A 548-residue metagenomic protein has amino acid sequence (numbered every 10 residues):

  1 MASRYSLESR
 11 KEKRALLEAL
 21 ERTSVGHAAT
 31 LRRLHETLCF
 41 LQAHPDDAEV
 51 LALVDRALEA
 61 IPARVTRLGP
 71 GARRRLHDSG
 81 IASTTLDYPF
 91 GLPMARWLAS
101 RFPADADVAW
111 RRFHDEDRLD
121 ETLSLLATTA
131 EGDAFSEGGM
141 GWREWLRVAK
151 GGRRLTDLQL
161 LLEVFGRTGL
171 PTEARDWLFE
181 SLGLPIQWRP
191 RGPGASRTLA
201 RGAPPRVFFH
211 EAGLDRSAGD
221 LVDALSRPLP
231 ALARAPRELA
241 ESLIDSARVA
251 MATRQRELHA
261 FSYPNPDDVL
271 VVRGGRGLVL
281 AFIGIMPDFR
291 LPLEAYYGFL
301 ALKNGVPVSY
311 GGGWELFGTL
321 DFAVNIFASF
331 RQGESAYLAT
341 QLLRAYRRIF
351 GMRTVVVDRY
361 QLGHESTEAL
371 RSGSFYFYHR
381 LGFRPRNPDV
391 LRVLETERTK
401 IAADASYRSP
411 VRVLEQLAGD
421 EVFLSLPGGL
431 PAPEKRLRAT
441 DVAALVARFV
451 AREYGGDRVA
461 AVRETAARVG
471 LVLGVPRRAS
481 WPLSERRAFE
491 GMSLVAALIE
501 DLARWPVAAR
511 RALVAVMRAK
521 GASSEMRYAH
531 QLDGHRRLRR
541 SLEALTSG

Functional and structural regions predicted by a protein language model:
M1-R143, G151, D404-G548: Long, compositionally biased intrinsically disordered regions
Y5, Y88, Y263, Y296-Y297 (+7 more regions): Sequence-level detector for tyrosine residue identity
A99-M251: Long, charge-dense tracts
V108, E121-L125, E131-G151, D157-V164 (+3 more regions): Acyl-donor binding region in acyl/amide transferases
A231-R331, T340, R344-F350, S484 (+3 more regions): A conserved beta-strand-loop-helix scaffold within acyl/acetyltransferase catalytic domains
S372, A402-D404: Short, surface-exposed amphipathic charged segments that create phosphate/polyanion-binding patches used for binding
V393-A402, L414-E415: Extended amphipathic alpha-helical segments with heptad-repeat/coiled-coil character used for oligomerization, fusion
